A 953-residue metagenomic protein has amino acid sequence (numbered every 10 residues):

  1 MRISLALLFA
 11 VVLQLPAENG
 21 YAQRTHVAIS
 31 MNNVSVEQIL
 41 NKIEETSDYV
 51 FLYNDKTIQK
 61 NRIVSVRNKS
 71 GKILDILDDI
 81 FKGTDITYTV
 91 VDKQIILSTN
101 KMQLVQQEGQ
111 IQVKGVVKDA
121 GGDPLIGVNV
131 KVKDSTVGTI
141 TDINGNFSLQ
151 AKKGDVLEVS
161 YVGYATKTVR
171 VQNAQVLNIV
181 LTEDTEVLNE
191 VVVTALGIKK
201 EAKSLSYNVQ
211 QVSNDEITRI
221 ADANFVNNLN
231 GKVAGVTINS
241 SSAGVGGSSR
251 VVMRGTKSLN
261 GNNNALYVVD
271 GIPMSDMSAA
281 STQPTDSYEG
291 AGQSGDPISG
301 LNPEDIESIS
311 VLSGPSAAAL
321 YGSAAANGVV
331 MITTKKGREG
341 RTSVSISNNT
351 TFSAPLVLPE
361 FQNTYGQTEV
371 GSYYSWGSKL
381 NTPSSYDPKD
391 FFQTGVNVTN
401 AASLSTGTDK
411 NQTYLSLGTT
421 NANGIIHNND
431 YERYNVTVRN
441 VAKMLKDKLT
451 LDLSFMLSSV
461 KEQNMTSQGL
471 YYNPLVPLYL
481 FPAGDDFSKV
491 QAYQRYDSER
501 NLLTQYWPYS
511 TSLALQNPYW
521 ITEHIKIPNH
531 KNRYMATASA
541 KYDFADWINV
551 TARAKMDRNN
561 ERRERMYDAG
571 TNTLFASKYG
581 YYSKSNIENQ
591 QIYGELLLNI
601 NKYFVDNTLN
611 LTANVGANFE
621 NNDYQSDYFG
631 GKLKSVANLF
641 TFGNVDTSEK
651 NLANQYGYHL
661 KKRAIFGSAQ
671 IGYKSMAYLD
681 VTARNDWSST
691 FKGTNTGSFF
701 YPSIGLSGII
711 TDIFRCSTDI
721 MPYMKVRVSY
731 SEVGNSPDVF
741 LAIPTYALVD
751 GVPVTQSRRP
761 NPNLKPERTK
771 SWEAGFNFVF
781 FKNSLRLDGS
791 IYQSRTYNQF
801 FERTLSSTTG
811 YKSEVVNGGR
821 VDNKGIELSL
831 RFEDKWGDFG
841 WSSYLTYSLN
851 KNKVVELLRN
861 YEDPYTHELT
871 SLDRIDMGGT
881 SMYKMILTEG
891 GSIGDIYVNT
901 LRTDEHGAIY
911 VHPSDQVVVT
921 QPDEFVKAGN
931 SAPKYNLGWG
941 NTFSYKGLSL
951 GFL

Functional and structural regions predicted by a protein language model:
M1-V438, K443-M444, L449-D452, M456 (+3 more regions): Short, small/polar-rich motifs associated with maturation and membrane association, primarily at protein termini
I217, N264, Y374-G377, G395-V398 (+7 more regions): Extracellular/periplasmic, surface-exposed regions of secreted and cell-surface proteins
P284-D296, W376-T382, A483-Y496, T641-A653 (+1 more regions): Surface-exposed acidic, glycine/proline-enriched linker/cap segments that occur as 15-30-residue helix-coil
S345-N381, Y628, V816, E833-S931: Conserved small-residue
P388-F391, L574, T647, S688 (+1 more regions): Extracytoplasmic gating/loop element in the C-terminal half of outer-membrane beta-barrel translocons and assembly
S403, S842, N930-L953: Conserved C-terminal beta-signal and adjacent last beta-strands/turns of outer-membrane beta-barrel proteins
S458, Q463-R533, N589, V739 (+1 more regions): Acidic/polar loop-and-plug regions of large Gram-negative outer-membrane beta-barrel proteins
